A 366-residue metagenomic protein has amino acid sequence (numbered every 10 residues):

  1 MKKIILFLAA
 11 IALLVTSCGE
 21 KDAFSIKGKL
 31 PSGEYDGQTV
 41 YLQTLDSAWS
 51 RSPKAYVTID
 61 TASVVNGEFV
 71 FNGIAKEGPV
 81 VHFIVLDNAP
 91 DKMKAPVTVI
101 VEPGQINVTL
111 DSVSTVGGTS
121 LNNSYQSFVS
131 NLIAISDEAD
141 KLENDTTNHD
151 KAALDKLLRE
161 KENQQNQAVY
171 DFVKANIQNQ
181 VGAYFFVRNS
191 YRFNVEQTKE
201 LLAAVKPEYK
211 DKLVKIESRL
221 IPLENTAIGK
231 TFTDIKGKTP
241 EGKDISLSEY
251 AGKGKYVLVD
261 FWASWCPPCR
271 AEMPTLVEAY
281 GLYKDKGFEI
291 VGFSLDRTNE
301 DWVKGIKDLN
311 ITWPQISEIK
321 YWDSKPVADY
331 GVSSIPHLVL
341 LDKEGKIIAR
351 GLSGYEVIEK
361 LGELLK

Functional and structural regions predicted by a protein language model:
M1-K29, K366: Bacterial Sec-dependent N-terminal signal peptides
C18-Q167: A non-transmembrane, solvent-exposed segment enriched in polar/low-complexity residues
V85-N88, K94, I106, T115 (+1 more regions): N-terminal targeting signals for export/organelle localization
K215-E249, W313, K360-K366: N-terminal "domain-start" segment that seeds a small globular fold
F261-E278: Conserved redox-active cysteine motifs that mediate thiol-disulfide chemistry, especially di-cysteine Cys-X(1-2)-Cys
K286-E300, I311-W322: Thiol-based oxidoreductase modules, predominantly thioredoxin-like and allied folds used for disulfide exchange
L309-I311, E318-L364: Thiol/disulfide oxidoreductase modules built on the thioredoxin-like
